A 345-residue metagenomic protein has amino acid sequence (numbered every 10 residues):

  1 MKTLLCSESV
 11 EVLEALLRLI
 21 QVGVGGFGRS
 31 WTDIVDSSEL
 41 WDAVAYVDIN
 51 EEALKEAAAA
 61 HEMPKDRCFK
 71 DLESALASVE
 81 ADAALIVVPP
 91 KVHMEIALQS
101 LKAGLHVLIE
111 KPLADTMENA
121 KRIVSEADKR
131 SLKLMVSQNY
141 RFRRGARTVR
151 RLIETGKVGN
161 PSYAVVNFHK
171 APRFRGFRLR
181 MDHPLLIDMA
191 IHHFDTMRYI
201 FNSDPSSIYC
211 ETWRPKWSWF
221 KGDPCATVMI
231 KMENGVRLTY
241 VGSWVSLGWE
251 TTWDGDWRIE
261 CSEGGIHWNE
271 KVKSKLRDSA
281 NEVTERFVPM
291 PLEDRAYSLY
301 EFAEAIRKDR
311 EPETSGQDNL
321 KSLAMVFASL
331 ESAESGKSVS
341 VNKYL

Functional and structural regions predicted by a protein language model:
M1, L5-L16, A83-L85, K121 (+1 more regions): C-terminal helix-rich "cap/oligomerization" subdomain common to oxidoreductases
K2-E62: N-terminal Rossmann-like dinucleotide-binding module
Q21, I109, D115, L134-V136 (+3 more regions): Hydrophobic residues in well-ordered beta-strands that form the structural core
F27, Y140-F220, G336: Predominantly a Rossmann-like dinucleotide-binding segment in NAD(P)-dependent oxidoreductases
S30, I49, A53, V288-L299: Active-site loop of classical SDR/Rossmann-like NAD(P)-dependent oxidoreductases, centered on the catalytic Tyr-X3-Lys
K65-L72: Conserved SAM-binding strand-loop segment of SAM-dependent methyltransferases
S78, A83, P89-R141: Beta-strand-loop-alpha-helix segment that lines the small-molecule cofactor/substrate pocket of alpha/beta enzymes
D188, F194-K271, S298-R310, L345: Contiguous beta-strand/loop segments that form the cofactor/metal-binding neighborhood of enzyme cores
